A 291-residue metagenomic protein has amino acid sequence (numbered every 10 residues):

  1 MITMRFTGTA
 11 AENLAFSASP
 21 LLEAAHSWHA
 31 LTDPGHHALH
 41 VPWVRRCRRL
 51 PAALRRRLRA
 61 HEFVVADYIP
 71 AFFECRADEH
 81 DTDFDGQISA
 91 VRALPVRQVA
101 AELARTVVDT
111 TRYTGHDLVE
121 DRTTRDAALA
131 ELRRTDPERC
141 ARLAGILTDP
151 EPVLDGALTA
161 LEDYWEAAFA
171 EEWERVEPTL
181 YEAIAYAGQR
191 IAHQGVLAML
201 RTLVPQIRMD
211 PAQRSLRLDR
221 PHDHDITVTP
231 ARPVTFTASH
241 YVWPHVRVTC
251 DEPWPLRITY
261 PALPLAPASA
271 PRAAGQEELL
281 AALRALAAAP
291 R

Functional and structural regions predicted by a protein language model:
M1-R217, I226-T227: N-terminal, charged low-complexity regulatory/assembly segments
R208, R214-R291: Extended mid-to-C-terminal alpha-helical interaction segments
